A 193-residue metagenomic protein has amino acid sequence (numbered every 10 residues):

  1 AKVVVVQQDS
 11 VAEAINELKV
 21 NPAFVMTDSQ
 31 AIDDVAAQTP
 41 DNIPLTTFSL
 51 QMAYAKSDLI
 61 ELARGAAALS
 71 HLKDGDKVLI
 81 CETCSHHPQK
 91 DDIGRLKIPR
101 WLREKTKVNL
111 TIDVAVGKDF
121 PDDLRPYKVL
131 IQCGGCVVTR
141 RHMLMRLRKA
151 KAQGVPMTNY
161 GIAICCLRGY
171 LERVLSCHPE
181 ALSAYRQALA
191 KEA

Functional and structural regions predicted by a protein language model:
A1-A193: P-loop NTP-binding site
